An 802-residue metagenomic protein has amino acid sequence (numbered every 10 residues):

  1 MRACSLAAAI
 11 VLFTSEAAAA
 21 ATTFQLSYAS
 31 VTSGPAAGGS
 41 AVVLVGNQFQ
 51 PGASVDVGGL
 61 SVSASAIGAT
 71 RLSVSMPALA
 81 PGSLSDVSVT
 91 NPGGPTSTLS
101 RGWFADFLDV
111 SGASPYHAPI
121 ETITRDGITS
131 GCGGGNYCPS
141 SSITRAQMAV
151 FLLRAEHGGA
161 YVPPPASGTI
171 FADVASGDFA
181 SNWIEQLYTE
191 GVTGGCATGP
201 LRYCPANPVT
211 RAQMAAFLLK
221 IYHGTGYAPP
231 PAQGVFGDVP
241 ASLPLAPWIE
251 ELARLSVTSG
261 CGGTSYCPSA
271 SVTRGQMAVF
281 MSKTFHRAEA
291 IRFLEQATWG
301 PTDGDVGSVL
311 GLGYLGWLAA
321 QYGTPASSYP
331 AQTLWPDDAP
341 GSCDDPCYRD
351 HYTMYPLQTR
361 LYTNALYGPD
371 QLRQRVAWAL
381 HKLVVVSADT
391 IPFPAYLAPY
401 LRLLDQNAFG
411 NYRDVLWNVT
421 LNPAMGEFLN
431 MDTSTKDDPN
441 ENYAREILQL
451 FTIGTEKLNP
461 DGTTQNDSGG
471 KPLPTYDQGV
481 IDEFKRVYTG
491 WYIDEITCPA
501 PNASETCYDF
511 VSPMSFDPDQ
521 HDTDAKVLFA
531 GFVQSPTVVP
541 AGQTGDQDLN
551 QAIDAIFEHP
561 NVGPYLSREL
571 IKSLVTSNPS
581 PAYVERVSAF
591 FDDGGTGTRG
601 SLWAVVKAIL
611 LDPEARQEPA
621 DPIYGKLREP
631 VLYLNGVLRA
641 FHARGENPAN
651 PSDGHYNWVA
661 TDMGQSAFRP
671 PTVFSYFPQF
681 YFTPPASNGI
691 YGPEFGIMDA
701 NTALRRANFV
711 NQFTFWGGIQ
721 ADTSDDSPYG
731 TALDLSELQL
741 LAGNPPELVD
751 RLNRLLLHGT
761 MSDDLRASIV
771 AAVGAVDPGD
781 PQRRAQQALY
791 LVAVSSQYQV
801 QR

Functional and structural regions predicted by a protein language model:
M1-A21: Sec-dependent, cleavable N-terminal signal peptides
A20-P51, G94-A105: Beta-strand/beta-sandwich contexts
A78-S83: Surface-exposed, short loops/turns at beta-strand junctions within beta-sandwich domains
V89-N91: Conserved structural position at the C-terminal beta-strand of extracellular beta-sandwich adhesion modules
W103-P115, S130-S181, T193-A212, L219-L245 (+2 more regions): Feature responds to low-complexity, polar/acidic, surface-exposed segments characteristic of secreted/exported proteins
I291-T298, H559-G563, S567-T596, K607-R802: Flexible, low-complexity segments enriched for small/polar residues
D303-N407: N-terminal accessory alpha/beta regions
L310, M354-Y362, P394-A643, N650: Active-site substrate-binding loop specific to GH73 endo-beta-N-acetylglucosaminidase modules in bacterial autolysins
